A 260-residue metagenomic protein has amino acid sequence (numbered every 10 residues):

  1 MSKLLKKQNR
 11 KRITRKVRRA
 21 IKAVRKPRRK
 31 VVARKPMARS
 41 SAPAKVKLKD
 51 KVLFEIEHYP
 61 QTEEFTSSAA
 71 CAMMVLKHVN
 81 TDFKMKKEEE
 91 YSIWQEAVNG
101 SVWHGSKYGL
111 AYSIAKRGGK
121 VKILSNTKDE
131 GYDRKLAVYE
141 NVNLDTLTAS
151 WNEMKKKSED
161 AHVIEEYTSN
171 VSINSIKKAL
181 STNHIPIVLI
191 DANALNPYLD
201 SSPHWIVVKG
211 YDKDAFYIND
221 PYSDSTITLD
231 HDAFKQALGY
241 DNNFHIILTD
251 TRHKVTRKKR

Functional and structural regions predicted by a protein language model:
S2-A149, E153-D160, S169-N170, L199 (+2 more regions): Active-site-adjacent structural segments surrounding the nucleophilic cysteine of cysteine proteases and isopeptidases
V98, L180-S181, I187, D191-R260: Noncatalytic regulatory segments and standalone regulatory/sensor domains
W103-G105, Y167-V171, L189, T226-H231: Short amphipathic alpha-helical surface micro-motifs
L110-A111, I173-K177, K235: Short amphipathic alpha-helical segments and helix-helix/interface helices
A149-I190: Internal catalytic-core helix/loop-beta-alpha segment that presents or stabilizes conserved functional determinants
